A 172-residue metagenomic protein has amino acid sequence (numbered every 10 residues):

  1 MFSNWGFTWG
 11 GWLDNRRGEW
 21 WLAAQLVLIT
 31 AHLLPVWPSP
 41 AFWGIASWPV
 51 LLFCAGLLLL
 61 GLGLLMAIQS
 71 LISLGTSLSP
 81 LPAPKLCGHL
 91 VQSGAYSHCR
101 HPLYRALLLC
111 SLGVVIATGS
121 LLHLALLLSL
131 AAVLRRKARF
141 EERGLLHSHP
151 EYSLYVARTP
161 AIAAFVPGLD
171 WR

Functional and structural regions predicted by a protein language model:
M1-H89, L109-R172: Membrane-anchoring alpha-helices and their flanking helix-loop junctions
G88-Y96, R105: Alpha-helical membrane-protein architecture signal
H101: Short, conserved phosphate/pyrophosphate- and ester-handling motifs at nucleotide-, phospho-/glycolipid
